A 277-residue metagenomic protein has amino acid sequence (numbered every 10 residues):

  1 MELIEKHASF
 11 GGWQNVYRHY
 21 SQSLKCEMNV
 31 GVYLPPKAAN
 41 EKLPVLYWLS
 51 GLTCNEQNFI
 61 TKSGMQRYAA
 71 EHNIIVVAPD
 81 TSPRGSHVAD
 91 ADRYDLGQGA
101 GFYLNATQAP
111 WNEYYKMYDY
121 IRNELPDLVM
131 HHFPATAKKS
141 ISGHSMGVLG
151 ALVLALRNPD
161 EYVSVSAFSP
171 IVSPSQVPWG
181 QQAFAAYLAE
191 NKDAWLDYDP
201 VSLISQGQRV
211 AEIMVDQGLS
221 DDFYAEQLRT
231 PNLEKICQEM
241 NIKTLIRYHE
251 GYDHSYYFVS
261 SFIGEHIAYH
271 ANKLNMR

Functional and structural regions predicted by a protein language model:
M1-R277: Non-catalytic cap/lid and distal C-terminal segments of serine-dependent acyl enzymes
